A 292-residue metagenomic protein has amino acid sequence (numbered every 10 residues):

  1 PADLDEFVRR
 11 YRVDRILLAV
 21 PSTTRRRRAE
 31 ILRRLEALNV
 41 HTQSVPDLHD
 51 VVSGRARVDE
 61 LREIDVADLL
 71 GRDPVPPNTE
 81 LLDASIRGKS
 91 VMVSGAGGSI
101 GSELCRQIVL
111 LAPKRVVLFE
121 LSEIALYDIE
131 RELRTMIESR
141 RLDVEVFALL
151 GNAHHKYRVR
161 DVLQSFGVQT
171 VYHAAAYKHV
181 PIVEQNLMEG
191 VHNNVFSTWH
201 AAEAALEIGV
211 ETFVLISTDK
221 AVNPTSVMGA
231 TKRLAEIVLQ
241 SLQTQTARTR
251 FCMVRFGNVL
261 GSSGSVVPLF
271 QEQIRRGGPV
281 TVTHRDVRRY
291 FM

Functional and structural regions predicted by a protein language model:
P1-S53, L121-E130, F147, G151: A solvent-exposed beta-alpha-beta segment
A2, R28-S90, A96-G97, L206: Flexible, Lys/Arg-rich cytosolic regulatory linkers and terminal tails that connect or flank
V8, R12-R15, P113-K114, L163-Y172 (+2 more regions): Proline-aspartate-enriched helix->loop->beta-strand connector
A29-V45, R115-S122, S165-F166, T170 (+1 more regions): NAD(P)-cofactor binding segment of oxidoreductase domains
G54, H173, Y177-E236, S241-L242: Conserved Rossmann-fold NAD(P)-dependent oxidoreductase catalytic core, especially the SDR/UDP-sugar
S90-L111: N-terminal Rossmann NAD(P)H-binding glycine-rich loop of SDR-like oxidoreductase domains
R134, E203-L206, V227, R233-M292: NAD(P)-dependent short-chain dehydrogenase/reductase
F147-T170: Conserved Rossmann-fold cofactor-binding substructure of NAD(P)-dependent oxidoreductases
